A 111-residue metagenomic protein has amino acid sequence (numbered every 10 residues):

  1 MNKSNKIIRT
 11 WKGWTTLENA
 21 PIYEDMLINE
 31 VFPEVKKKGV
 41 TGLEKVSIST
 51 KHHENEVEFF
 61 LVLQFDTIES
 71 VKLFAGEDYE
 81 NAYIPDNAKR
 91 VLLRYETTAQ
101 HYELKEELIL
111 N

Functional and structural regions predicted by a protein language model:
M1-K3, E44-F60, Y83-N111: Glycine-rich beta-strand-turn "strand-cap" elements at beta-sheet edges
M1-S4, E18, E77: Intrinsic-disorder/low-complexity regions
I7-W14, K45-Y79: Short, well-ordered beta-strand segments in beta-rich or mixed alpha/beta enzyme and ligand-binding folds
W14-L27: Short, surface-exposed ligand-recognition loops at beta-strand->loop->(often short) alpha-helix junctions that present
N19-P21, E69-V71, E107: Residue-level signal for secondary-structure boundary sites
E30, E34-L43, Q64-H101: An amphipathic, aromatic/His-enriched active-site/gating alpha helix that lines ligand/cofactor pockets
